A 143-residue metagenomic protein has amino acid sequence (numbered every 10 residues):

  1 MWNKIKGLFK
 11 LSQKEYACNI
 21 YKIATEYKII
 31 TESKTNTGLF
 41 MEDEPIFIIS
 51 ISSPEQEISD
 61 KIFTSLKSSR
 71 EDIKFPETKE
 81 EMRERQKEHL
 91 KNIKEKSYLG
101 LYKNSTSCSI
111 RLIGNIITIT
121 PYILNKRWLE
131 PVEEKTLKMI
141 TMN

Functional and structural regions predicted by a protein language model:
M1-S12, S52-Q56, D60-S107, G114-I116 (+1 more regions): Negatively charged, low-complexity tracts enriched in Asp/Glu with abundant Ser/Thr
K10, K14-Q56, L112-N143: Intrinsically disordered, low-complexity regulatory segments enriched in Ser/Thr/Pro and charged residues
